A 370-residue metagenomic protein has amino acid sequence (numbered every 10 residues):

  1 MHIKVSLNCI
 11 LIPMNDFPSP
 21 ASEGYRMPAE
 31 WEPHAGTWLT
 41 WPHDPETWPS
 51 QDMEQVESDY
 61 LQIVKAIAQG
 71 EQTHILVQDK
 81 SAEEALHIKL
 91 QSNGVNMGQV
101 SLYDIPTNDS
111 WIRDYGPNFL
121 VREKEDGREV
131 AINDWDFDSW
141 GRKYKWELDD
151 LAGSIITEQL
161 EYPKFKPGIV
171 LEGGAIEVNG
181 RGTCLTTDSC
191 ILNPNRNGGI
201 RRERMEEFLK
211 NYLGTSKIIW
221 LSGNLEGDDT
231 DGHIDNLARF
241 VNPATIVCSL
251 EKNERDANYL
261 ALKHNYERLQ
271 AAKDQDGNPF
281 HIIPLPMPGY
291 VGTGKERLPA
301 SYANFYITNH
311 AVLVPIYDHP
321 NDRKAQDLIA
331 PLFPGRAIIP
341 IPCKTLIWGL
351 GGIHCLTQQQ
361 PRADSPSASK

Functional and structural regions predicted by a protein language model:
H2-S6, I10: Short, positively charged and aromatic/hydrophobic N-terminal segments
M14-K370: The feature marks the mature, well-folded catalytic cores of soluble enzymes
